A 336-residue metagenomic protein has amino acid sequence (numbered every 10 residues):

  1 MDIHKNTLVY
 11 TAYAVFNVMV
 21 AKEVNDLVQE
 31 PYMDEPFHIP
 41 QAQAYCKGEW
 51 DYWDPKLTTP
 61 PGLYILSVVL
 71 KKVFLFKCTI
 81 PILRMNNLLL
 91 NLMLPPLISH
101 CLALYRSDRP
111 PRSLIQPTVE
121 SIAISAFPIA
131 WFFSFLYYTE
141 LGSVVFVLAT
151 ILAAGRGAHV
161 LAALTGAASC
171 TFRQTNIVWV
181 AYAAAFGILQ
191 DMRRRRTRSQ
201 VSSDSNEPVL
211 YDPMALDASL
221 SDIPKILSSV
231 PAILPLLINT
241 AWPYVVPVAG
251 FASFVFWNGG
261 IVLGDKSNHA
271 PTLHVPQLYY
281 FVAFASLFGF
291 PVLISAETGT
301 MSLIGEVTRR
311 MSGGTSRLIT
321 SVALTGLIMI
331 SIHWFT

Functional and structural regions predicted by a protein language model:
M1-A21, T315-V322: Start-transfer (signal-anchor) and selected internal transmembrane alpha helices of multi-pass inner/ER membrane
V20-A21, D26-Q41, W50-S67, P81 (+1 more regions): Extracytoplasmic catalytic/substrate-binding loops of multi-pass membrane glycan-assembly enzymes
H38, N91, I124, E140-L148: Hydrophobic core segments of transmembrane alpha-helices in multi-pass, intramembrane catalytic enzymes
M85-R109: Transmembrane-helix motifs of polytopic, lipid-linked glycan transferases
P117-P128, L152, G166, C170: Short helix- or helix-capping micro-motifs that position conserved polar/aromatic residues at function-defining sites
I129-G142: Short acidic/glycine- and proline-prone juxtamembrane loop motifs at membrane-interface regions of multi-pass membrane
L148-A153, V160-Q174, W179-A184: Membrane-interface alpha helices of multi-pass inner-membrane proteins
C170, N176-T336: Membrane-lumen/periplasm interface segments of specific transmembrane helices in polyprenyl phosphate-linked
